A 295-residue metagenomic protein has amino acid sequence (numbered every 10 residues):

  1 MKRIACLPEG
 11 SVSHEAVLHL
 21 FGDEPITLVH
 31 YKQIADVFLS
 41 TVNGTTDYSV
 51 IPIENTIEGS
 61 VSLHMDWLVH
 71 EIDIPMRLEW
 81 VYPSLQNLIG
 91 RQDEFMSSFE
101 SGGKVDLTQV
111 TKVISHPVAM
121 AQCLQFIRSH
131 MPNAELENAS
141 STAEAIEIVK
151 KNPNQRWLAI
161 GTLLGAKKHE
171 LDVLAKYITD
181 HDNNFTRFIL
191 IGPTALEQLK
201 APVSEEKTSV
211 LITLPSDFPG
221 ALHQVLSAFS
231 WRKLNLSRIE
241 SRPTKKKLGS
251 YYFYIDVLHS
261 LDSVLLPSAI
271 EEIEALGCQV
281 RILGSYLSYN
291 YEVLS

Functional and structural regions predicted by a protein language model:
M1-S295: Domain-level signature for soluble enzymes in the chorismate/prephenate branch of the shikimate pathway
